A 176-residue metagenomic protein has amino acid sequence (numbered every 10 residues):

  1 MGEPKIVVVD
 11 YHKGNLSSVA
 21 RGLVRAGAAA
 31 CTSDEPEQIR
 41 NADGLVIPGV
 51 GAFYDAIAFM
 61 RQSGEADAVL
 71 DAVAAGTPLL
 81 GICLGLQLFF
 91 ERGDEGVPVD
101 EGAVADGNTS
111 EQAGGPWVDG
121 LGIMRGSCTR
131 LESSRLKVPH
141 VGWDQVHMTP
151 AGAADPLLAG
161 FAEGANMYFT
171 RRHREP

Functional and structural regions predicted by a protein language model:
G2-V7: Extreme N-terminal starter segment of soluble prokaryotic enzymes
A30-T32: Generic structural signal for residues in well-ordered beta-strands
Q38-I39, A72: Structural alpha-helical scaffold elements that stabilize or flank donor/cofactor-binding regions in carbohydrate
A42: An anion/phosphate-binding loop that grips the pyrophosphate of nucleotide cofactors and donors
V46-P48: Structural motif
G51-D144: Cysteine-nucleophile active-site neighborhood
H147-P176: Active-site oxyanion/phosphate-handling segment shared across diverse enzymes
